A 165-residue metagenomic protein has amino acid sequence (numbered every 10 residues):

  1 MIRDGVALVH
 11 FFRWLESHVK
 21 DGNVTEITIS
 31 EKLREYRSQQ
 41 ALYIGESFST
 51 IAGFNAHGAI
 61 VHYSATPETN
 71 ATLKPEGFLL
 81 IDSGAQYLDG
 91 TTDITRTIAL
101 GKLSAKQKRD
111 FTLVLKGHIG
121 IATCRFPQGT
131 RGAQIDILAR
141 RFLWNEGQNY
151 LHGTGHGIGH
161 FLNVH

Functional and structural regions predicted by a protein language model:
M1-H165: Active-site neighborhoods and metal-handling regions in enzymes and metal-associated proteins
